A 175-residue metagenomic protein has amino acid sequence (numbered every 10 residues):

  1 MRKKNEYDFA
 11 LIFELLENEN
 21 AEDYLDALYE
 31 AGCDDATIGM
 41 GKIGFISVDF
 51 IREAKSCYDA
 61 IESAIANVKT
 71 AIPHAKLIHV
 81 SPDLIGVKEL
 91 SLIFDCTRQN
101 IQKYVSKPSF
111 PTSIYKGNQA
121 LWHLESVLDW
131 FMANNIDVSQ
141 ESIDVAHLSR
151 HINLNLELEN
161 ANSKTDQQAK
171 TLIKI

Functional and structural regions predicted by a protein language model:
M1-L15: Short glycine-/aliphatic-rich beta-strand segments at the starts of folded cytosolic domains
L11-N20, F94: Short, surface-exposed ligand-recognition loops at beta-strand->loop->(often short) alpha-helix junctions that present
A21-F45: A short, structured beta-strand/loop element
D35-K42, A66-P82: Conserved short beta-strand edge segments in small beta-sheet-based binding/regulatory domains
V80-I101: Polyanion-binding surface elements
D95-A120: Major-groove DNA-recognition helix of helix-turn-helix-type DNA-binding domains
T112-I136: Short helix-start
V127-I175: A short, Lys/Arg-enriched interface patch at domain edges and termini
